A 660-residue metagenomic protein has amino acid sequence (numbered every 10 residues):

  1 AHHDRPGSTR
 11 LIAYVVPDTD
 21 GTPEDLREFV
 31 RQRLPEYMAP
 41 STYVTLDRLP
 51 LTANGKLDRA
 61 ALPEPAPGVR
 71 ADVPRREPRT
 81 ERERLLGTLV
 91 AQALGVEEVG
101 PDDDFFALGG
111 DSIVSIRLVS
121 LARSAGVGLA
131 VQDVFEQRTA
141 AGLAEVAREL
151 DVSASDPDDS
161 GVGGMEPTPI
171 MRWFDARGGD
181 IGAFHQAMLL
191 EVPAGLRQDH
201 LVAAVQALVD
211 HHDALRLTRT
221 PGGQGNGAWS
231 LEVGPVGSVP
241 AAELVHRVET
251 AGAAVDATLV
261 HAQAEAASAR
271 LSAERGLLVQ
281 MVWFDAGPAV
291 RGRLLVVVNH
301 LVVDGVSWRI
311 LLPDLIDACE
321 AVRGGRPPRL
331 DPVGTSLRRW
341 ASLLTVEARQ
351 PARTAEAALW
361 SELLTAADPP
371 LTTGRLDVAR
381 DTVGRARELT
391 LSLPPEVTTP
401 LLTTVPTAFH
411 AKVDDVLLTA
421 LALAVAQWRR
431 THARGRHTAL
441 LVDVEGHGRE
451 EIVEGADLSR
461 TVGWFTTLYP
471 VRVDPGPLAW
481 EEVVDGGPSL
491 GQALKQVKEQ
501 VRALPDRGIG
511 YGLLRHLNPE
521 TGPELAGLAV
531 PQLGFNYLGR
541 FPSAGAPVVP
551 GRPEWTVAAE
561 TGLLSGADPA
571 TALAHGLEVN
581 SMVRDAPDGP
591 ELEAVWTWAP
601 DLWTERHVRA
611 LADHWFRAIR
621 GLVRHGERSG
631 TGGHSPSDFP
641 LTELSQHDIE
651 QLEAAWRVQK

Functional and structural regions predicted by a protein language model:
A1-R79, E83, G87, Q92 (+1 more regions): AMP-dependent adenylate-forming
H2-L11, L34-L57, E98, V114-R117 (+2 more regions): AMP-binding/adenylate-forming catalytic domain of the ANL superfamily
R5-R10, E36-A39, G178-H185, V202 (+9 more regions): His-Asp-centered acyl/peptidyl-transfer active-site segments
R10-V15, G128-Q132, H212, R216 (+5 more regions): Extended, hydrophobic beta-loop-alpha segments that form or line the acyl/peptidyl-thioester binding and transfer paths
P23-E28, A194-D210, A228-R275, T354-E362 (+4 more regions): A short, small/polar-residue-rich loop/turn motif at beta-strand boundaries within alpha/beta enzyme cores
M38-S41, L121, G161-V236, A253-E347 (+4 more regions): Acyl-group handoff/entry surfaces in thioester-processing enzymes
P63-P67, A91, G95, M171-A183 (+2 more regions): Flexible, P/S/T/G-rich "lid" or insertion loops adjacent to the active sites of thioester-utilizing
S155-S160, T258, L315-A386, H437-A439 (+2 more regions): Non-catalytic, low-complexity flexible loops and terminal extensions
